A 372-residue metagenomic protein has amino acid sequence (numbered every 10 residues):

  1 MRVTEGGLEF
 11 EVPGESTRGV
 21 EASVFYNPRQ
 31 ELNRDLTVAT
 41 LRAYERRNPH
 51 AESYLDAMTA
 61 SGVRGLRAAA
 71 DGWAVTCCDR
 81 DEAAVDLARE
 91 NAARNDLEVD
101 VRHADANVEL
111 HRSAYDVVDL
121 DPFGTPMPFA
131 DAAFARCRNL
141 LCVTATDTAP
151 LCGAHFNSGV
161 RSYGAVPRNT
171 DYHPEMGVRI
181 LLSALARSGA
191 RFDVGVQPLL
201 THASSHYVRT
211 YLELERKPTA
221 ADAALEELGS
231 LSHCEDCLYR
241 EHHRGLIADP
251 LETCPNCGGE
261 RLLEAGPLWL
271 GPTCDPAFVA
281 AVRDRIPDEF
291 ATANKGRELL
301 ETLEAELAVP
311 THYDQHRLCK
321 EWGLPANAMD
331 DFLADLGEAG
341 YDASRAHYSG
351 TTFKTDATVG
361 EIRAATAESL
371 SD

Functional and structural regions predicted by a protein language model:
M1-D372: SAM-dependent transferase fold signal centered on methyltransferase-like domains, encompassing both Class I
